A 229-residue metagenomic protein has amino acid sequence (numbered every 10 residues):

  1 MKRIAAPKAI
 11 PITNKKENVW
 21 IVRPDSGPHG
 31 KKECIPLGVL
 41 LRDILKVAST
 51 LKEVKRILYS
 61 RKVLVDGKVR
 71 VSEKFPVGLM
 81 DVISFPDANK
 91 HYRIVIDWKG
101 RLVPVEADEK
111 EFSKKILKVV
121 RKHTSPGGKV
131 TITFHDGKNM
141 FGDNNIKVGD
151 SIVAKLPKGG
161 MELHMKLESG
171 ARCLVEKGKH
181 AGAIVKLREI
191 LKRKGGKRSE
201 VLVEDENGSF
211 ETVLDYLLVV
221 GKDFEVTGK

Functional and structural regions predicted by a protein language model:
M1-K229: Ferredoxin-like alpha/beta domains used as RNA- or RNAP-binding modules
